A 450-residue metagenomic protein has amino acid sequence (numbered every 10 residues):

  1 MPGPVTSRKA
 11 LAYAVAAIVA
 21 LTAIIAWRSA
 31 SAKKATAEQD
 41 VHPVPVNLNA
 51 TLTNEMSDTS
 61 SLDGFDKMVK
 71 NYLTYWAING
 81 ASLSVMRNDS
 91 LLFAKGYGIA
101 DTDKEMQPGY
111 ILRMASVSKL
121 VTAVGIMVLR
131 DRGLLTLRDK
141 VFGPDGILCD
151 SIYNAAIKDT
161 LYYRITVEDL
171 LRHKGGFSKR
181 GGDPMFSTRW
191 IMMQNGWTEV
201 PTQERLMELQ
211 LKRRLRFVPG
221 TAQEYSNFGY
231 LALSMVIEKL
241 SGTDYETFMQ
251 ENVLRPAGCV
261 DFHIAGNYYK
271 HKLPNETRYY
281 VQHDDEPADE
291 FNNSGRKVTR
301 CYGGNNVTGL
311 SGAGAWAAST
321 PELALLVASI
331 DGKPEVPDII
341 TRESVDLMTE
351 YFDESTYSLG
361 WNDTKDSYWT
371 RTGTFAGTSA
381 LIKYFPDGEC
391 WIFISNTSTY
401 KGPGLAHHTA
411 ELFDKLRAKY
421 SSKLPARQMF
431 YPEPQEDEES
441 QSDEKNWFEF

Functional and structural regions predicted by a protein language model:
P2-K95, Q250, N292-F450: Catalytic loop of the DD-peptidase/beta-lactamase superfamily, centered on the K-T-G motif and neighboring
S61, F65, M114, S118 (+7 more regions): Hydrophobic (often cysteine-bearing) scaffold residues that line and stabilize catalytic clefts of nucleotide/cofactor
S61, F65, Y110, Y163 (+3 more regions): Residue-level signature of the cytosolic catalytic core of signaling kinases
V69, L83, D89, K119-T122 (+8 more regions): Residue-level preference for non-acidic, small/hydrophobic
T74-S82, D103-D169, F217-F228, S311-G314 (+2 more regions): Short active-site loop at a secondary-structure junction that contains or immediately precedes the catalytic residue(s)
G98-I99: Solvent-exposed serine/threonine-rich low-complexity stretches and specific carbohydrate-binding patches
A155-Y368: Short, surface-exposed loop or secondary-structure junction motifs that flank catalytic or metal-binding residues
